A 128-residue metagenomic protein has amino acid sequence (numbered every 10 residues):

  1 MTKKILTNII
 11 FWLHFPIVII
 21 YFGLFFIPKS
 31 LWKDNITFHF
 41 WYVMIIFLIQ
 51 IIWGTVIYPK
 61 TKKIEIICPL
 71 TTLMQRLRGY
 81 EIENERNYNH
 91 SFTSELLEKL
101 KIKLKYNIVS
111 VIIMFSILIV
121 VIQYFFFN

Functional and structural regions predicted by a protein language model:
M1-S30: Cytosolic-side membrane-entry/anchor segment at the start of a transmembrane helix
T2-I9, N35-F38, K101-K105: Membrane-interfacial loop-to-transmembrane-helix junctions in polytopic alpha-helical membrane proteins
F11-H14, V18, V43-F47, M114-I117: Residues within membrane-spanning alpha-helices of integral membrane proteins, especially the hydrophobic core/packing
Y21-K33, L118-N128: Juxtamembrane "helix exit" motif at the C-terminal ends of alpha-helical transmembrane segments in multi-pass membrane
W32-Q50: Loop-to-helix transition at the N-terminal end of transmembrane alpha-helices
F47-K63: Transmembrane alpha-helical segments that form the membrane-embedded catalytic/substrate-channel core of multi-pass
P59-K103: Membrane-proximal soluble regions of multi-pass membrane proteins
N87-N128: A hydrophobic membrane-anchoring alpha-helix module
